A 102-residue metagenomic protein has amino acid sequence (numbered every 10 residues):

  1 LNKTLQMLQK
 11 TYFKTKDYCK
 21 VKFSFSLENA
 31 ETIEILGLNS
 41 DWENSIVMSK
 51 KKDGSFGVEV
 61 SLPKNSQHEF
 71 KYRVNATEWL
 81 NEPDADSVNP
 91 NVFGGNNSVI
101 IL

Functional and structural regions predicted by a protein language model:
L1-C19: Extracellular ectodomain segments of secreted/surface proteins
K10, K71-R73: Basic side chains
D17-N65, N75-L102: Aromatic-rich carbohydrate-binding modules that target alpha-glucans
S66-F70: Exposed beta-strand face motif in extracellular beta-rich ectodomains
